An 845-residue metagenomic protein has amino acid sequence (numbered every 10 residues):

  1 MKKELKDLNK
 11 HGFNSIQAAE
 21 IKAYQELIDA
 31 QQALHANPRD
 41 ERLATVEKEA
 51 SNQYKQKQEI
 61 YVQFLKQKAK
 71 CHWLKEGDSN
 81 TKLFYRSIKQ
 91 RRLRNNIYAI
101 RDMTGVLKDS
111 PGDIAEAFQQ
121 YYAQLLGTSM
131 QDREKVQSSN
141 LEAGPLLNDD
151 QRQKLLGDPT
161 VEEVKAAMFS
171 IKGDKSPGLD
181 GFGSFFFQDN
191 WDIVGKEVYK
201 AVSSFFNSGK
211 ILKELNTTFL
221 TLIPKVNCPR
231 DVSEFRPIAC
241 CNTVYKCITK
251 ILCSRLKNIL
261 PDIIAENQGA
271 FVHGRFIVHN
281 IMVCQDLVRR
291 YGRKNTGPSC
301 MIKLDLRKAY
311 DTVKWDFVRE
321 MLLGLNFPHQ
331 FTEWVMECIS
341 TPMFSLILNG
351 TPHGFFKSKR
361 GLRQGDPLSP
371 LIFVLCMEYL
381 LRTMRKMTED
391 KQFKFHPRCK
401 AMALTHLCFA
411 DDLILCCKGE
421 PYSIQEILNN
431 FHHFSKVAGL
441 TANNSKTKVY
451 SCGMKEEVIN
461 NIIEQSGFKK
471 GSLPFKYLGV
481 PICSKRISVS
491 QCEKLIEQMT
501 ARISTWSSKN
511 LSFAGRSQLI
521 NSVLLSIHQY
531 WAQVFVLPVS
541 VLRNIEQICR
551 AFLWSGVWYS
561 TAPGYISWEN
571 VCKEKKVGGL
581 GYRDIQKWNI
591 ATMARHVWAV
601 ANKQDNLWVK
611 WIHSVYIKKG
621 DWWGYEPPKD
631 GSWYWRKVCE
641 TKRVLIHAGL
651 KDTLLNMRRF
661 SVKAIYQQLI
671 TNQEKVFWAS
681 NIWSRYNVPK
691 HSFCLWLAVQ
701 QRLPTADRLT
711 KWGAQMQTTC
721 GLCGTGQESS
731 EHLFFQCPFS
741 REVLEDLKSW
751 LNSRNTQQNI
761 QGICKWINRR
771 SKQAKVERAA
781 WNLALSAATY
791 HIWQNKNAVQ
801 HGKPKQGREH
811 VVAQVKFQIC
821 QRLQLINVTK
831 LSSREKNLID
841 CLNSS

Functional and structural regions predicted by a protein language model:
M1-D109, G157: Arg/Lys-enriched, amphipathic patches
M1-H11, Q465-V539, V557, Y582-N606 (+6 more regions): Basic, alpha-helical interaction scaffolds
K2, N9, S233-I264, M282 (+6 more regions): Conserved pre-motif C helix in the palm subdomain of viral-like polymerases
A69-S233, C247, P481-I482, T671-Q673: Surface-exposed loop/turn segments and immediately adjacent short secondary-structure elements within folded domains
I97-S110, N148-Q153, V164-F186, T218-V244 (+11 more regions): Short, conserved non-catalytic motifs in the polymerase core
P397-R398, A442-L473, N544, P563-G564: Short, conserved micro-motifs composed of acidic
G581, K637, T641-Q727, H791 (+1 more regions): Helix/loop segments that flank and initiate small ligand/metal-binding modules
R708-S845: Family-specific functional microsites
